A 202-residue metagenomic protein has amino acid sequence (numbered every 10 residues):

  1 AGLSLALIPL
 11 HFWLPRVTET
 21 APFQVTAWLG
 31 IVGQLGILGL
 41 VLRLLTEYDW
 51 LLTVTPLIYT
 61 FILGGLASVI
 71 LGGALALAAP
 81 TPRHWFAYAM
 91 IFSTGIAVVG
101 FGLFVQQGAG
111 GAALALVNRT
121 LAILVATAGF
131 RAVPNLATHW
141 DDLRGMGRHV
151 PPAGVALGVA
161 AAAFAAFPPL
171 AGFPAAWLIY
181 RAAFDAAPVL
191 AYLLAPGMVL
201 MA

Functional and structural regions predicted by a protein language model:
A1-L63, A87: Short helix-boundary/re-entrant hairpin motifs in multi-pass inner-membrane proteins
A6-E19, V69-A87, F130-W140: C-terminal ends of transmembrane helices
I8, V117-A137, V189-A202: Predominantly late transmembrane helices and immediately cytosolic-facing juxtamembrane segments
A21-I31, H139-G154, P188-G197: Membrane-interface alpha-helices at helix entry/exit sites of multi-pass transporters
P22-G39, A89-L103, A122-L124, V150-A161: Small-residue-rich segments of transmembrane alpha-helices in multi-pass membrane proteins, especially helix faces
G30-I31, L35, L57-Q106: Internal transmembrane alpha-helices of multipass membrane proteins
R43-L57, A97-L114, A182-L190: Helix-coil boundary and interhelical linker segments in multi-pass alpha-helical membrane proteins
T46, F164-I179: Membrane-helix interface motif
